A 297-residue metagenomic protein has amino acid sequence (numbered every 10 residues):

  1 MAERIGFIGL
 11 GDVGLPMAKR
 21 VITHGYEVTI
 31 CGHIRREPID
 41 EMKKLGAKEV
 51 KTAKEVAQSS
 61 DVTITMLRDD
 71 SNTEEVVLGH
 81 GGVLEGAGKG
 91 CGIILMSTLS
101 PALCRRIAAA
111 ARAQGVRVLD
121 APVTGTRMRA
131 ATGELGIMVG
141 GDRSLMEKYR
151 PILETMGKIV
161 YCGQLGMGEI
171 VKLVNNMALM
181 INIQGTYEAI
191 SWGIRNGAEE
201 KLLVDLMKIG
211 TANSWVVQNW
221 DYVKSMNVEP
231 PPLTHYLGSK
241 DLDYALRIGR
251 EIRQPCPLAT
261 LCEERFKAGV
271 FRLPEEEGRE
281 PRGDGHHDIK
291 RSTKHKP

Functional and structural regions predicted by a protein language model:
M1-M66, C91, R127, V160: NAD(P)+-binding Rossmann beta1-loop-alpha1 motif at the extreme N-terminus of oxidoreductases
I5, T98-N176: Rossmann-fold dinucleotide-binding core
M17-V21, I107, W192: Hydrophobic residues within alpha-helices that form the first helical element adjacent to the glycine-rich loop
V28, E49, R117-L119, V160 (+2 more regions): Hydrophobic beta-strand scaffold residues
T52-Q58, V62, L67-L135: Rossmann-like NAD(P)(H) cofactor-binding subdomain of soluble oxidoreductases
M167-H286: Helical "substrate-binding/catalytic lid" subdomain of Rossmann-like NAD(P)-dependent dehydrogenases/reductases
